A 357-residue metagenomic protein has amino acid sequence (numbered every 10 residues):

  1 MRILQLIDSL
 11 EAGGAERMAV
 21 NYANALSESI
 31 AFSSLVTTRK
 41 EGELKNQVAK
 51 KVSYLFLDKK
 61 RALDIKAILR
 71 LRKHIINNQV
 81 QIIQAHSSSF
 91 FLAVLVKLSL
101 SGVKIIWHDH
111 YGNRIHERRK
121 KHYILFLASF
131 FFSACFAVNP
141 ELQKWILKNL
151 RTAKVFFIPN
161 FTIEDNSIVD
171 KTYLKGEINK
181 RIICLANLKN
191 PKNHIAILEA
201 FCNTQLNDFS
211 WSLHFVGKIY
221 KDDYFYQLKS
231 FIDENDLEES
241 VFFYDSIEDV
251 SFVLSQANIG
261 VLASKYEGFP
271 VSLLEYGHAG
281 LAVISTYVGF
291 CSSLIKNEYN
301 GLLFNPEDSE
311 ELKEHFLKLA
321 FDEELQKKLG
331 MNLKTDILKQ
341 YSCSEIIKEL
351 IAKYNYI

Functional and structural regions predicted by a protein language model:
G13-N21, K180, K189-N203, L213 (+3 more regions): A conserved mid-protein helix/loop that constitutes part of the nucleotide-sugar donor-binding site
S29-S33, H194, L198-F242, F321-E324: A conserved nucleotide-sugar
T37, A282-S285, I295: Short hydrophobic beta-strand element within catalytic cores of glycosyltransferases and related nucleotide-activated
A85-L92, D109: Short His-centered aromatic/hydrophobic patch
I106-S133, N149-L150: A conserved, positively charged/aromatic
F132-F157, F161-S167: A short, active-site helix/loop in glycosyltransferases that binds the activated sugar's phosphate group
S246, K265: Aromatic "clamp/platform" in nucleotide-sugar-dependent glycosyltransferases that forms part of the donor/acceptor
N297-E298, L302-E310, K318-E324: Conserved acidic donor-binding segment of nucleotide-sugar-dependent glycosyltransferases
